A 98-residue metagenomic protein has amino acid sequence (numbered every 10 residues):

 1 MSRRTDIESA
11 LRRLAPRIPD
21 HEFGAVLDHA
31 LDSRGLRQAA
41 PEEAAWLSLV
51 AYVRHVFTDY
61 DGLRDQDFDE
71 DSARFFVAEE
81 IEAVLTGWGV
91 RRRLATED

Functional and structural regions predicted by a protein language model:
M1-D98: Structure-specific DNA junction-binding interface
